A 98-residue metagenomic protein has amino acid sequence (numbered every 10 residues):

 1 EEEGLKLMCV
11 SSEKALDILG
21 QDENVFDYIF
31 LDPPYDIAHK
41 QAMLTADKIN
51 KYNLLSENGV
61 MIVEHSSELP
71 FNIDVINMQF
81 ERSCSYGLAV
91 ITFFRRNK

Functional and structural regions predicted by a protein language model:
E1-K98: Class I S-adenosyl-L-methionine-dependent methyltransferase catalytic core
